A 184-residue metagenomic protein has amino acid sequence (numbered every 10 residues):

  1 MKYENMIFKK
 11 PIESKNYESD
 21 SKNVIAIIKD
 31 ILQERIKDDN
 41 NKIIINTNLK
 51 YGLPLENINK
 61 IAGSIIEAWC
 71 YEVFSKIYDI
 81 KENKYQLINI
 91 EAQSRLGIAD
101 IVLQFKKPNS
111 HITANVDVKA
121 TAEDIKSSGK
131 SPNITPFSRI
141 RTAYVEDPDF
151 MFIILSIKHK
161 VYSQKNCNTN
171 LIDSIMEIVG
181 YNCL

Functional and structural regions predicted by a protein language model:
M1-V73: Interdomain/boundary linker segments immediately adjacent to catalytic/signaling cores
G52, E56-S64, E91-A92, G97 (+1 more regions): Short, charged/polar micro-motifs that form catalytic or ligand-binding hotspots
K60, Y71, S75-K106: A short acidic/basic microdomain associated with nuclease active sites
Q86, I90-S94, K119-S128, I134-R139: Charged linear interaction tracts used for macromolecular binding and regulation
I98, T113, D149-M151: Extracellular structured ligand-interaction cores
I101-L103, A114-A120: Conserved catalytic cores of phosphodiester-cleaving nucleases, focusing on short active-site segments
S110-N115, D173: Short, mixed charged/polar active-site loops that provide acid/base catalysis or chelate metal/phosphate cofactors
I125-L184: Acidic, metal/cofactor-coordinating or nucleic-acid-engaging core segments within structured domains
